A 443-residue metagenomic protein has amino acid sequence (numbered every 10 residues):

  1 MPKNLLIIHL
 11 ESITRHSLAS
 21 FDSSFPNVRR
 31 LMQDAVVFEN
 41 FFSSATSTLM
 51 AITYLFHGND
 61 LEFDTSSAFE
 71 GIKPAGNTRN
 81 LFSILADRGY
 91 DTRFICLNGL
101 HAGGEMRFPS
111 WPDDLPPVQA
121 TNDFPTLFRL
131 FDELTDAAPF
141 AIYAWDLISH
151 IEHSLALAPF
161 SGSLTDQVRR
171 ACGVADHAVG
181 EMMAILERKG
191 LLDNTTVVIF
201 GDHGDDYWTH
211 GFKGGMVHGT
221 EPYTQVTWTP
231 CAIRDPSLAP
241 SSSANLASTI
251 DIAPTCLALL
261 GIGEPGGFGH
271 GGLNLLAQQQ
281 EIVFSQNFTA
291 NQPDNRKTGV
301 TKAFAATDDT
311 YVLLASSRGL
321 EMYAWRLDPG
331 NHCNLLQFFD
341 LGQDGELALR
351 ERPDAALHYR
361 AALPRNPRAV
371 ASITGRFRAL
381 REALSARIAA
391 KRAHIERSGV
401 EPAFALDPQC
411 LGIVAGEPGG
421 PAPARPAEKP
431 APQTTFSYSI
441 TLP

Functional and structural regions predicted by a protein language model:
M1, P125-A137, A156-T195, I388 (+2 more regions): A long, amphipathic alpha-helix that forms part of the scaffold/cap immediately adjacent to metal-dependent active
P2-I7, S12-A158, L260, G272-L273: Active-site-proximal alpha/beta segments of enzymes that process anionic O-linked groups
P26, G76-R79, S83, F124-F128 (+4 more regions): A structural signal for well-ordered alpha-helical segments within the folded catalytic domains of diverse enzymes
F38, M50-N59, G215-G266, L273-Q278: Substrate-binding rim/cap in mid-to-C-terminal beta-strand-loop elements of soluble/periplasmic
C96, A141-D146, T196-G201, I233 (+1 more regions): Short beta-strand segments
I185-S237, P293: Histidine-centered active-site microenvironments of extracellular/periplasmic hydrolases and transferases
D206-T209, A258-N331: C-terminal cap/loop subdomain of S1 sulfatases and analogous C-terminal strand-loop tails that border
T310-S439: C-terminal accessory region downstream of the catalytic core in glycan-modifying enzymes
